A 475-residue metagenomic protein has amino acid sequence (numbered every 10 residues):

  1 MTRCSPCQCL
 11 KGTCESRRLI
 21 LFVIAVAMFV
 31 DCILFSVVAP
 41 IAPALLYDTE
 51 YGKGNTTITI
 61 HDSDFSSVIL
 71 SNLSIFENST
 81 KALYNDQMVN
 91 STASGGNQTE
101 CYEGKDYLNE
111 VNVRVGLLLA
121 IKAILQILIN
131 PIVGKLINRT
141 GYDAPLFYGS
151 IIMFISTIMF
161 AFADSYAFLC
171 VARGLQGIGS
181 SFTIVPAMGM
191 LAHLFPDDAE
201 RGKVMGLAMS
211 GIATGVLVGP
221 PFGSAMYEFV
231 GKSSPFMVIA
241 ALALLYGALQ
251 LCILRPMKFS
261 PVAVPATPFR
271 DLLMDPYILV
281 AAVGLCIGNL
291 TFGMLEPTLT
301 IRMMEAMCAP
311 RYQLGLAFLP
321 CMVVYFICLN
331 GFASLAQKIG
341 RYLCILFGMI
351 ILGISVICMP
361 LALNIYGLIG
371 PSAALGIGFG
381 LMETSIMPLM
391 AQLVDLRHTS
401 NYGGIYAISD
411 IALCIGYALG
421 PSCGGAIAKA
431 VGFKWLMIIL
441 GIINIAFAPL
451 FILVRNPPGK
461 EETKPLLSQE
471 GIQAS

Functional and structural regions predicted by a protein language model:
T2-E15, P256-A281, L467-S475: Juxtamembrane intracellular "pre-TM" segments in multi-pass secondary transporters
V38-P40, I278-L319, F326: Extracytoplasmic gate region of multi-pass secondary transporters
A123-P131, V216-L217, M322-N330, C414-A418: Residue-level signature of mid-helix packing/kink "hotspots" within the transmembrane helices of 12-pass Major
L128-D164, A336: Conserved MFS/SLC helix-loop-helix module at the cytosolic interface between two early adjacent transmembrane helices
G141, F162-A167, P196, C308 (+2 more regions): Helix-breaking motifs and short loop linkers at transmembrane-helix boundaries and internal kinks in secondary membrane
A144-I158, L343-C358: Structural signature of the two symmetry-related core transmembrane helices
A172-G211: Cytoplasmic helix-loop-helix junction between adjacent transmembrane helices in 12-TM secondary transporters
F182-P196, M382-R397: Intracellular juxtamembrane helix-capping segments at the cytosolic ends of symmetry-related transmembrane helices
